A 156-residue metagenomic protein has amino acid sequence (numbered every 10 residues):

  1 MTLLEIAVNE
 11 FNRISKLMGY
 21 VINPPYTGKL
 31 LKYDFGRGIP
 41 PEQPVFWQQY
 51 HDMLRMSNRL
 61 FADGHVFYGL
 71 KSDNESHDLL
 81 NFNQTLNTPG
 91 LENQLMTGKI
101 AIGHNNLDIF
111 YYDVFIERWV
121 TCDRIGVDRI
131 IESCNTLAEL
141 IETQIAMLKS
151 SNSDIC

Functional and structural regions predicted by a protein language model:
M1-I109: A surface-exposed partner-binding patch
N106-L107, G126-D128: Glycine-centered tight beta-turn/hairpin loop motif at sheet-sheet or coil-to-beta transitions
I116-R124: Short aromatic-glycine-(Arg/Gly/Cys) micro-motifs in beta-strand/loop hairpins
R129-K149: Compact, glycine/acidic-enriched structural inserts
N152-C156: Short acidic DE-rich linear segments
